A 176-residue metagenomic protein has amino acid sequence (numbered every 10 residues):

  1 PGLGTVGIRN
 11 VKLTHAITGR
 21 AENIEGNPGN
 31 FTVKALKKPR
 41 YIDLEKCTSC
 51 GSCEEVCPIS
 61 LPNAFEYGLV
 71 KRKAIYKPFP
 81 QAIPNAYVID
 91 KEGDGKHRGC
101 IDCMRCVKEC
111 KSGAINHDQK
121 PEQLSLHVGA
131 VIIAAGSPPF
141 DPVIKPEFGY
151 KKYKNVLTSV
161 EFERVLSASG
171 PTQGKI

Functional and structural regions predicted by a protein language model:
P1-G4, A16-K46, P58-K108, S112-I133 (+1 more regions): Non-heme iron-sulfur electron-transfer modules
V11-T14: Short, conserved active-site loop motifs that form the nucleotide-linked donor/cofactor pocket
K154-S167: Central beta-strand plus flanking loop segment that forms part of the substrate or channel wall within the catalytic
S169-P171: N-terminal structural subdomain of ketosynthase/condensing enzymes
Q173-I176: Short, intrinsically disordered, charge-balanced linker/junction segments flanking boundaries in proteins
